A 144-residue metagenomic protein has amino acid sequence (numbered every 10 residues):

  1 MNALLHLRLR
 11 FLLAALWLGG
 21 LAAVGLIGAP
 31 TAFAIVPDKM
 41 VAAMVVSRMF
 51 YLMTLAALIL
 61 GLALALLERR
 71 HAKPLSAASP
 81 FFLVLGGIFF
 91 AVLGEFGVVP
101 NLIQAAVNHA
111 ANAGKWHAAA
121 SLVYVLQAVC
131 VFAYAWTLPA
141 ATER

Functional and structural regions predicted by a protein language model:
N2-L62, I103-G114: Interfacial loop at the N-terminal end of multi-pass membrane proteins
A3-L5, R70-A78, E143-R144: Membrane-interface helix-boundary motifs at transmembrane edges
G28, V98, V131-Y134: Hydrophobic/aromatic residues in alpha-helical transmembrane segments
M49-F50, N112-C130: Individual transmembrane alpha-helices with interfacial aromatic-anchor signatures
A56-L64, V123-A135: Hydrophobic cores of alpha-helical transmembrane segments in multi-pass inner/ER membrane proteins, independent
A77-L85: Cytoplasmic-side transmembrane-helix entry/capping segments in multi-pass membrane proteins
L85-P100, Y124-A128: Mid-bilayer segments of alpha-helical transmembrane spans in multi-pass integral membrane proteins that mediate
A135-R144: Cytosolic juxtamembrane helix at the C-terminal end of the final transmembrane segment
